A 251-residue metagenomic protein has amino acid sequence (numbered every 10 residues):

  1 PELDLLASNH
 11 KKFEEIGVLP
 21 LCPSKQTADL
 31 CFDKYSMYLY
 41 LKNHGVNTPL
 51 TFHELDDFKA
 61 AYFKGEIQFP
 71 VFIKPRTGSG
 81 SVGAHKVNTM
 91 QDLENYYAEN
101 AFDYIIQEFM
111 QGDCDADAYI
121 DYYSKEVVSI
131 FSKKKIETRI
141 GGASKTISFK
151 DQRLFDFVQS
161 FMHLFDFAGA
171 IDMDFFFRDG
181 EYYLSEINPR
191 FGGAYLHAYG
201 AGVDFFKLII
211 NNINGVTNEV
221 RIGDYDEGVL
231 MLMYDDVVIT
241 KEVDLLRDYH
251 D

Functional and structural regions predicted by a protein language model:
P1-L50: Conserved N-proximal alpha/beta basic substrate-recognition cap immediately N-terminal to, or forming the N-lobe
S24, D235-D251: Non-catalytic, C-terminal membrane-associated alpha-helical segments of glycosyltransferases
L41, G65-V82, F102-G112, I130-K134: ATP-grasp fold ATP-binding core
L50, P70-F72, D103-I106, A170-D172 (+1 more regions): A short linear hydrophobic-aromatic micro-motif
T51-D56, H85-N88: Short acidic-hydrophobic, aromatic-tinged amphipathic segments that line or gate anion-handling sites
A60-E66, N95: Short amphipathic alpha-helix with an adjacent loop that forms part of the alpha/beta core around
Q91, Y97-A98, I106-A170, F177 (+3 more regions): ATP-dependent carboxylate/phosphate-activation module, predominantly the ATP-grasp catalytic core and closely related
E181-Y183: Conserved protein kinase catalytic/activation segment
